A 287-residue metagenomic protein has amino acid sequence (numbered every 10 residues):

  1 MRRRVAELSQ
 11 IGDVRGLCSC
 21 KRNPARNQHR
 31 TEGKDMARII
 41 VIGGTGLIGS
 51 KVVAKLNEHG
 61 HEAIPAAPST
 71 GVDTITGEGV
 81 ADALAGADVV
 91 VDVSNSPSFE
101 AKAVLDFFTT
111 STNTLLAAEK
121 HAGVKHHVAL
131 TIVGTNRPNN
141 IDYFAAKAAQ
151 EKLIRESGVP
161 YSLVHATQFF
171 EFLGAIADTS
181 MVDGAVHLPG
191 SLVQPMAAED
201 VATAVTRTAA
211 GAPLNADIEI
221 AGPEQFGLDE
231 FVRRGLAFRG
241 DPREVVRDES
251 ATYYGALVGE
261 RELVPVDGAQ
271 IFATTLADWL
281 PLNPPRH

Functional and structural regions predicted by a protein language model:
A37-N57: N-terminal Rossmann NAD(P)H-binding glycine-rich loop of SDR-like oxidoreductase domains
E58-A122, V133-D142: NAD(P)H-binding glycine-rich loop region in Rossmannoid oxidoreductase-like domains and their noncatalytic homologs
V90, A198-V205, I220, L228-F231 (+1 more regions): Non-catalytic, hydrophobic alpha-helical segments
G123-H126, T131, A149-F172: Conserved beta-loop-beta element that borders a ligand/cofactor-binding pocket
Y161-S162, A175-M196: A conserved pocket-lining segment of Rossmann-fold NAD(P)-dependent short-chain dehydrogenase/reductase
E171-A177, V182-D183, T208-I218, D241-R243: Glycine/proline-rich active-site loop of Rossmann-fold NAD(P)-dependent oxidoreductases
L188-L192, I218-Q225, R239: Glycine-rich Rossmann NAD(P)(H)-binding loop
V232-H287: Mobile cap/lid helix-loop segments that border enzyme active or cofactor-binding sites and regulate substrate access
